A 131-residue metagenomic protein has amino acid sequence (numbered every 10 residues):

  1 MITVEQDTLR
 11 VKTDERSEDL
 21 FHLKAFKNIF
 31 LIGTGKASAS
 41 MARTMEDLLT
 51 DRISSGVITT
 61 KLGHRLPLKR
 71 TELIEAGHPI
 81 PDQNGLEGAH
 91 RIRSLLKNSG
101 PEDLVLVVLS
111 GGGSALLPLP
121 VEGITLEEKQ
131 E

Functional and structural regions predicted by a protein language model:
M1-S110, S114-E131: Non-transmembrane, aqueous-exposed alpha-helical and coiled segments at domain scale
